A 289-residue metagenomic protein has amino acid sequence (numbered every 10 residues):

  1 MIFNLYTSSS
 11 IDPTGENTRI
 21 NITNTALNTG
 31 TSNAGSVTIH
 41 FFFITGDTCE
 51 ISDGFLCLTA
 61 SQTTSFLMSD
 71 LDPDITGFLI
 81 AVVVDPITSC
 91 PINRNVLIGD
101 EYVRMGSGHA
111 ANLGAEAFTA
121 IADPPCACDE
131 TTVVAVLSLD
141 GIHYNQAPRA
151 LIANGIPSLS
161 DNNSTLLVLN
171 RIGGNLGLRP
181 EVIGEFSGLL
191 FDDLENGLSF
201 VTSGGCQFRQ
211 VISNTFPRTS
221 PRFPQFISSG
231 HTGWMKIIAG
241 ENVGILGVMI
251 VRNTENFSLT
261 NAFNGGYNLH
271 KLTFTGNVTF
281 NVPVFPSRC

Functional and structural regions predicted by a protein language model:
M1-C289: Gly/Pro-rich, tryptophan- and cysteine-flecked surface segments typical of secreted/extracellular proteins
